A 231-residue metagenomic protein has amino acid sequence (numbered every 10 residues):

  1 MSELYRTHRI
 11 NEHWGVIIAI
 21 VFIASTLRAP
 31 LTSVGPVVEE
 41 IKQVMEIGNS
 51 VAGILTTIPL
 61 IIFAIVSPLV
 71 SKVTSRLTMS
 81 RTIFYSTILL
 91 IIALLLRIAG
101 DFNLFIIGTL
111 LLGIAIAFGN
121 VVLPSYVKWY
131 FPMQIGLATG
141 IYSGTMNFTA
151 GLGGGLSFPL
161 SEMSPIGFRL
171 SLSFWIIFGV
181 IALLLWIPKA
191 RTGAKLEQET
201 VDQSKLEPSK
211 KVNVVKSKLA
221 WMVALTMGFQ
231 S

Functional and structural regions predicted by a protein language model:
I10-A19, V212-M227: Juxtamembrane cytosolic amphipathic helices that cap and anchor the N-termini of specific transmembrane helices
G15-N49, S67-V70: Extracytoplasmic
T32, L60-P68, G151: Residue-level signature of mid-helix packing/kink "hotspots" within the transmembrane helices of 12-pass Major
I65-N103: Conserved MFS/SLC helix-loop-helix module at the cytosolic interface between two early adjacent transmembrane helices
F102, M133-Q134, I141-A194: Helix-loop-helix hairpin linking two adjacent transmembrane segments in secondary transporters
N103-T109, M222-V223: Short hydrophobic/alpha-helical segments at membrane-entry points of transmembrane helices in Major Facilitator
L110-G144: Cytoplasmic helix-loop-helix junction between adjacent transmembrane helices in 12-TM secondary transporters
I187-K210: Flexible cytoplasmic inter-helical loops of multi-pass small-molecule transporters
